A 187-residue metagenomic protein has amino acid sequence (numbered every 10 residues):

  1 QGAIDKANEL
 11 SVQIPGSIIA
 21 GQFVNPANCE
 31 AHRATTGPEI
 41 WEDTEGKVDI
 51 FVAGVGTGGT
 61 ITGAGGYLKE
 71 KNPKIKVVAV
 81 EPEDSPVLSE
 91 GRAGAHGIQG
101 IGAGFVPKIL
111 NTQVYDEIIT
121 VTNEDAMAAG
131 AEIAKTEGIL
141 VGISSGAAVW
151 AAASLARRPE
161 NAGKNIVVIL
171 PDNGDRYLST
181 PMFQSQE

Functional and structural regions predicted by a protein language model:
Q1-I50, E81-A134: Small/polar-residue-rich loop-to-helix segments that shape phosphate-bearing ligand pockets
A31-A34, G63-Y67, S89-R92, L178-M182: Short acidic, glycine/serine/threonine-rich loops at helix termini
G54-G65, S144-A152, Y177: Short glycine/serine/threonine-rich phosphate/pyrophosphate-binding segments that cradle anionic phosphate groups
G65-N72, A156: Surface-exposed amphipathic alpha-helices with a cationic face
K71-D84: Short, acidic/small-residue loops that bind anionic groups at enzyme active sites
Q113-N161: Active-site-adjacent helical/loop segments in soluble small-molecule enzymes
W150-E187: Phosphate-binding loop/pocket of nucleotide- and phosphate-handling active sites
